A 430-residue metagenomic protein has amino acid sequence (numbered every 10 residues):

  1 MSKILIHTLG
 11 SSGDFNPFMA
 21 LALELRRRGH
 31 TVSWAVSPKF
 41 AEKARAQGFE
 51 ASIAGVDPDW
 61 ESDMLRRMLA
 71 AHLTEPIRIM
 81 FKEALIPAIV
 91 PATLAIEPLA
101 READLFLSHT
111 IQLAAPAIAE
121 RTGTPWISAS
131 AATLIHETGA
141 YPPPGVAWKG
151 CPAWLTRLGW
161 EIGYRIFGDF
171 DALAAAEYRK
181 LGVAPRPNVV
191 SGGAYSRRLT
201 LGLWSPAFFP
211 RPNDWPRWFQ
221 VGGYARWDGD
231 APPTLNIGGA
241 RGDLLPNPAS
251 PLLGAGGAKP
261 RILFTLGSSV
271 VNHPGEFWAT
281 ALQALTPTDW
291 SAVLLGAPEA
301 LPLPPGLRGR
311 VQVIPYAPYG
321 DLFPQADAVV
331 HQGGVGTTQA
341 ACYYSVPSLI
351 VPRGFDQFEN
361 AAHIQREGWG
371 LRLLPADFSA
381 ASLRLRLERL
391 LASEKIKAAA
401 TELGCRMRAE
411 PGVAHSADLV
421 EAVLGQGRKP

Functional and structural regions predicted by a protein language model:
S2-S33, K39-A51, L155-G168, A172-L181 (+6 more regions): Nucleotide-activated sugar donor-binding and catalytic core shared by glycosyltransferases and related lipid-linked
L23, R101, Q283-T286, E388: Surface-exposed alpha-helical segments enriched in charged/polar residues
V32-S37, S291-G296: Short internal beta-strands
P38-R261, S268-A279, T286-W290, P305: Nucleotide-sugar-dependent glycosyltransferase catalytic domains
V221, F264-T265, L294, V313: A structural signal for the hydrophobic beta-strands that form the central parallel beta-sheet of Rossmann-like
G267-V270, V293-L301: Glycosyltransferase donor-sugar binding loop
